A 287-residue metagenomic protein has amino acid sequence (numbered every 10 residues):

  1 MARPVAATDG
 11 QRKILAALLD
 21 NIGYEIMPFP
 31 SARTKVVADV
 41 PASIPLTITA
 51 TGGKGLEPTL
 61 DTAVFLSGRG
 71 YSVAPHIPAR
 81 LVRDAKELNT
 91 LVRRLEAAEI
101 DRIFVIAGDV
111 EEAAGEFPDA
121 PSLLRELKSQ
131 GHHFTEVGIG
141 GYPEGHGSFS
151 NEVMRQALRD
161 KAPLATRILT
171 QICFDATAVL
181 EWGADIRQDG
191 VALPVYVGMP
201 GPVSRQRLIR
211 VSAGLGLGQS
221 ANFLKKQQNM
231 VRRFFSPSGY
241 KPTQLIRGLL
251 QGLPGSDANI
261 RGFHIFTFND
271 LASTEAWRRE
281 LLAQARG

Functional and structural regions predicted by a protein language model:
A2-V153: Active-site beta->alpha loop and helix N-cap motifs at the rims of alpha/beta catalytic domains
Y24-P30, E116-Y142, A192-P254, N269 (+1 more regions): Active-site pocket-lining/capping segments in soluble small-molecule metabolic enzymes
E25, T51, R80, G147-S150 (+5 more regions): Glycine- and other small-residue-rich loops at beta-strand/loop junctions that grip anionic moieties
S67, E96, K161-A162, R187: Non-catalytic positions within long, well-ordered alpha-helices that form the structural scaffold/packing of enzyme
P75, K161-L164, V197, L249 (+1 more regions): Conserved, mostly hydrophobic/aromatic
V82-A85, E111-D119, T170-G183, V203-R205 (+2 more regions): Active-site glycine- and acidic-residue-rich loops that bind and position anionic ligands or nucleotide-like cofactors
S148-I168, A178: Active-site glycine-rich loop that binds ribose-phosphate moieties when present
K161, I260-A276: Charge-patterned, long linear interaction tracts outside catalytic cores
